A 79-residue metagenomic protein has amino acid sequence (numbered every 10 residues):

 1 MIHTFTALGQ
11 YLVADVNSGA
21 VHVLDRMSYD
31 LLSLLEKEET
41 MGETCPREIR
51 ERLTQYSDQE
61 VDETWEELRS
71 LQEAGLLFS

Functional and structural regions predicted by a protein language model:
M1-E38: Acidic, low-complexity/disordered tracts enriched in E/D and polar residues
L24-S79: Long, charge-rich, low-complexity alpha-helical segments
